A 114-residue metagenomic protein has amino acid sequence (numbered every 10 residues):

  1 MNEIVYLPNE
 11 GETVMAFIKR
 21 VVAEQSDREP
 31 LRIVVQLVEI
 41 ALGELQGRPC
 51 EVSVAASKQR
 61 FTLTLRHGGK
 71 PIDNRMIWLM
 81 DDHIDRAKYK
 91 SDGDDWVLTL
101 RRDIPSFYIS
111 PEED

Functional and structural regions predicted by a protein language model:
M1, A41-D114: Conserved beta-strand-loop-beta-strand hairpin that lines the nucleotide-binding pocket of ATP/GTP-utilizing enzymes
M1-I33: Bergerat-fold GHKL ATPase/HATPase_c domain
I18, V22, V38-L45: Hydrophobic, Leu/Ile/Phe/Ala-enriched alpha-helical segments that form helix-helix packing faces
P30-A41, M76: Conserved N-box helix within the HATPase_c
